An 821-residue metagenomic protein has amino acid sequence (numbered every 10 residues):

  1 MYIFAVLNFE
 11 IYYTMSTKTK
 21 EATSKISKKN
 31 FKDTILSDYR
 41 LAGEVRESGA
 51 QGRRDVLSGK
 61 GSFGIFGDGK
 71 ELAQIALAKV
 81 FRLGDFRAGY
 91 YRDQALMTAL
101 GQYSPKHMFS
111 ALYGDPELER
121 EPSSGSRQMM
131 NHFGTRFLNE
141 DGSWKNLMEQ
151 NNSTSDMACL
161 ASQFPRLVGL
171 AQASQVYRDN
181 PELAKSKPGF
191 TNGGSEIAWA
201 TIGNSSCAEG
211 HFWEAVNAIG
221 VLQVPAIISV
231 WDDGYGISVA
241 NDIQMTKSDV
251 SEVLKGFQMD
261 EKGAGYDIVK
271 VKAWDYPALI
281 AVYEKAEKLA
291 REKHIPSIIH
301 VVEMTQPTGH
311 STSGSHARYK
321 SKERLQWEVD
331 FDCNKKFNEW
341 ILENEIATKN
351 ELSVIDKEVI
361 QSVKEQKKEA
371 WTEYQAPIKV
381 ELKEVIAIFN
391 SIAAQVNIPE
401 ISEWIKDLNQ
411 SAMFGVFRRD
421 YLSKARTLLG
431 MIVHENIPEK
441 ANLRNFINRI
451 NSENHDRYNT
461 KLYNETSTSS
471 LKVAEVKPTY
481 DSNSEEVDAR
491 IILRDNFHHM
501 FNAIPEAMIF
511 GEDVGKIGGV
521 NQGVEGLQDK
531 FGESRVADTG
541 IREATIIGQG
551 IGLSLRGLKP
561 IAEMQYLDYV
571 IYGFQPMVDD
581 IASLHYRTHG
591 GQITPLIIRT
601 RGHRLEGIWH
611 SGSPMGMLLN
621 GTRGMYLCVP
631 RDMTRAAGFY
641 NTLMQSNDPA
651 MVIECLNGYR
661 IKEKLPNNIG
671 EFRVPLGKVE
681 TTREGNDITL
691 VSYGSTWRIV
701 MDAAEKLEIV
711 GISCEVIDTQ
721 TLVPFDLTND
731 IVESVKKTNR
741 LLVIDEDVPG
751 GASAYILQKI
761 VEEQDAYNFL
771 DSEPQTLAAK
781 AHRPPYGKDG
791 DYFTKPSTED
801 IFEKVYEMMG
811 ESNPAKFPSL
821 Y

Functional and structural regions predicted by a protein language model:
S16-S62, L83, Y91, N464-A474 (+1 more regions): Cofactor-/ligand-binding subdomain signature composed of acidic, glycine-rich, tryptophan-containing flexible loops
E47-S229, G234-G236, A240-M259, G265 (+3 more regions): Cofactor-binding active-site loop characterized by glycine-rich and histidine/acidic residues
E71-L72, N151-G234, V271-A290, M508 (+4 more regions): Thiamine diphosphate
A226-V416, D420-Y421, L428, L656-Y821: Thiamine diphosphate
Y276-P296, E351, R587, G591-G602 (+2 more regions): Phosphate/diphosphate-binding loops
P399-R556, D568: Non-catalytic terminal/interface segments that mediate subunit docking, oligomerization, and allosteric communication
Q592, G602-E606, H610, R623-V629 (+2 more regions): Active-site phosphate/pyrophosphate-binding segments
